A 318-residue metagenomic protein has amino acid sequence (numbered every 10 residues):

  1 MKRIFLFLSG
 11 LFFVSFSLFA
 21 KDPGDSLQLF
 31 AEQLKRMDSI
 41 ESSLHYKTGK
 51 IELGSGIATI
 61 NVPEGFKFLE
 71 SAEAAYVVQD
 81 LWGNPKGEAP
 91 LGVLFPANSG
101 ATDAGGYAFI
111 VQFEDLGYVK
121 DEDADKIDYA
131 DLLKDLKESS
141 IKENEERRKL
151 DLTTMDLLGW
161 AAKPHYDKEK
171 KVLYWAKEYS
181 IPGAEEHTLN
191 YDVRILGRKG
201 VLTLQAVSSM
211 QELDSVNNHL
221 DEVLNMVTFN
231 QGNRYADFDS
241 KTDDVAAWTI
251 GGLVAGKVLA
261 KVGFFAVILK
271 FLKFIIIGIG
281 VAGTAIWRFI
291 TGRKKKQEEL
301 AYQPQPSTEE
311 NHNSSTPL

Functional and structural regions predicted by a protein language model:
M1-I4, P317: Positively charged n-region of N-terminal signal peptides that target proteins for export
I4-S15: Sec-dependent N-terminal signal peptides
L18-D22: Boundary at the C-terminal end of the N-terminal hydrophobic targeting segment
P23-A58, A72-L189, L196, M210 (+3 more regions): Conserved polar/disulfide-associated segments of primarily extracytoplasmic proteins
E64-E70, M226-F229: Short conserved aromatic/hydrophobic patches within beta-strands of well-structured domains
E178-V245: Extracytoplasmic/lumenal ectodomains and periplasmic regions of secretory and membrane proteins
A246-Q305: C-terminal single-pass membrane-anchor helix
Y302-L318: Long, low-complexity, intrinsically disordered segments
